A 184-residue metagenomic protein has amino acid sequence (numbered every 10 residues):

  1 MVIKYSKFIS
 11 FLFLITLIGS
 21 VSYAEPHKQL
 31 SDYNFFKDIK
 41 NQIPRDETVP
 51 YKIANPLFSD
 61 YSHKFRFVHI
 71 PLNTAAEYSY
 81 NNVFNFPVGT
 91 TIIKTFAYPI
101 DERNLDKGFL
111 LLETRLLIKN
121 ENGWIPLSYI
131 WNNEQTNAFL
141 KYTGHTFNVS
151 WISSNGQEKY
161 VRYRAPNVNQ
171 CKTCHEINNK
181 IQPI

Functional and structural regions predicted by a protein language model:
V2-S10: Bacterial N-terminal signal peptides that target proteins for export
I9-G19: Bacterial N-terminal signal peptides
Y23-H69: N-terminal pre-domain segments of enzymes
A24, V83, E102-I184: Sequence context surrounding c-type heme c attachment/ligation sites in exported
A76-N81: Short alpha-helix capping/helix-loop boundary micro-motifs
F86-G89: Short, well-ordered loop/turn sites that connect or cap secondary structure elements
